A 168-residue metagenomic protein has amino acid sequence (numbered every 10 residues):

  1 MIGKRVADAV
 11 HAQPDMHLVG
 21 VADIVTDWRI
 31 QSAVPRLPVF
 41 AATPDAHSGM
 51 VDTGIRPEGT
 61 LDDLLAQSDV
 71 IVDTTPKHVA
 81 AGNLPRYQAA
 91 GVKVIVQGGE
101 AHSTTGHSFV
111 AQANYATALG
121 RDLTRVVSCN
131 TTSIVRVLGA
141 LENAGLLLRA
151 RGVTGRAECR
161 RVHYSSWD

Functional and structural regions predicted by a protein language model:
M1-R156: N-terminal Rossmann-like NAD(P) cofactor-binding subdomain of oxidoreductases, focused on the glycine-rich
V162: Active-site phosphate/pyrophosphate-binding segments
S165-D168: Mobile gating loops/cap/lid regions near enzyme active sites that modulate substrate access
